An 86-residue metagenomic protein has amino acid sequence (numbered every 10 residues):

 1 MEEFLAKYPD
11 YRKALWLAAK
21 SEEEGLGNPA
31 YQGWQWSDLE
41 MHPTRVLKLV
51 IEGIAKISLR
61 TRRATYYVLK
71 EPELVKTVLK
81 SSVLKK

Functional and structural regions predicted by a protein language model:
M1-M41: Winged-helix-like regulatory helical subdomains adjacent to P-loop NTPase cores
K13-W16, I54-K56, Y66: Ordered hydrophobic segments in well-structured contexts
A18-E22, I54, S82: Generic structural signal for hydrophobic core residues of well-folded globular domains
Q35, T44, Y67, V75-V78: C-terminal/domain-terminus segments
Q35-R60: Short amphipathic alpha-helical interaction segments
R62-K70: Minor-groove-contacting beta-hairpin "wing" of winged helix-turn-helix DNA-binding domains
K70-K86: Short, amphipathic alpha-helical interaction segments positioned at domain boundaries
